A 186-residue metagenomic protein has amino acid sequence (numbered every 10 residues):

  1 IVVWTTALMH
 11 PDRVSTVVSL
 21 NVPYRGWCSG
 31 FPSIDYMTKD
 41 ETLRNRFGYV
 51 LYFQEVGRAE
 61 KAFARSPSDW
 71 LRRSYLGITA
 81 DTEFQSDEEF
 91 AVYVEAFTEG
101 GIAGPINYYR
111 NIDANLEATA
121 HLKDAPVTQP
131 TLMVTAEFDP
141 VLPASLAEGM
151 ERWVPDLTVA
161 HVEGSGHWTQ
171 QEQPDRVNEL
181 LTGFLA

Functional and structural regions predicted by a protein language model:
I1: Conserved SAM-binding loop
W4-L157, H161, T182: Flexible "cap/lid" subdomain of the alpha/beta-hydrolase fold that forms the substrate-access gate
D156-A186: Catalytic active-site module of serine/aspartate enzymes centered on a nucleophile-bearing elbow/loop
